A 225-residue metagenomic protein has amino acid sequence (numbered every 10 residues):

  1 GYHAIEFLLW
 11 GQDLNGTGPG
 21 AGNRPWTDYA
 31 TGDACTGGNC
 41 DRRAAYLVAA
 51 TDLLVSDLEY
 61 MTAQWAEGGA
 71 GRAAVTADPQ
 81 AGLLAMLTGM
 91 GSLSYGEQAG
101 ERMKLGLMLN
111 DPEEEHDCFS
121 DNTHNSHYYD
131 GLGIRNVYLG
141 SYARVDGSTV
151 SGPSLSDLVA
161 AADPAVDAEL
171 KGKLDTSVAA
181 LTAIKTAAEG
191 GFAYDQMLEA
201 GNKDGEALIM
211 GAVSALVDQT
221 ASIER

Functional and structural regions predicted by a protein language model:
G1-R225: Mature extracytoplasmic or organellar-lumen-exposed domains after removal of signal/transit peptides
